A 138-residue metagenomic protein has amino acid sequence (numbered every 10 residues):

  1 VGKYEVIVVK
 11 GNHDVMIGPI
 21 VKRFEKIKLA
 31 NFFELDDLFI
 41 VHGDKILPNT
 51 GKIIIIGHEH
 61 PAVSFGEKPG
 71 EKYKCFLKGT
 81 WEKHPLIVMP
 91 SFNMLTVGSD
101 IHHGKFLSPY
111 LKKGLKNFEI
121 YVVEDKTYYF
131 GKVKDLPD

Functional and structural regions predicted by a protein language model:
V1-D138: Extended recognition/assembly regions associated with phosphoester-bond processing machinery
